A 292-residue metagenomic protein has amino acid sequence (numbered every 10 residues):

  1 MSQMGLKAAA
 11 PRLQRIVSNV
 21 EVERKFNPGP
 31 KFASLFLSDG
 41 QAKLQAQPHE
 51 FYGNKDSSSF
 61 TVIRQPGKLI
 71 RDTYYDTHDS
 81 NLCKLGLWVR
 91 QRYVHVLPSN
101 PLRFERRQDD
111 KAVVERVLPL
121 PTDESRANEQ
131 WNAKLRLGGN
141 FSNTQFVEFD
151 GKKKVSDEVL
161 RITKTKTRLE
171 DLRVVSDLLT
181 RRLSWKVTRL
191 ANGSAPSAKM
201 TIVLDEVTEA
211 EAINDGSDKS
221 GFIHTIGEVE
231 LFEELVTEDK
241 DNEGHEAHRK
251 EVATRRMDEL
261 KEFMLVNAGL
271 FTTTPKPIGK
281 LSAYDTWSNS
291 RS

Functional and structural regions predicted by a protein language model:
S2-S292: Phosphate-end processing signature that detects enzymes handling 5′-triphosphorylated RNA and polyphosphate
